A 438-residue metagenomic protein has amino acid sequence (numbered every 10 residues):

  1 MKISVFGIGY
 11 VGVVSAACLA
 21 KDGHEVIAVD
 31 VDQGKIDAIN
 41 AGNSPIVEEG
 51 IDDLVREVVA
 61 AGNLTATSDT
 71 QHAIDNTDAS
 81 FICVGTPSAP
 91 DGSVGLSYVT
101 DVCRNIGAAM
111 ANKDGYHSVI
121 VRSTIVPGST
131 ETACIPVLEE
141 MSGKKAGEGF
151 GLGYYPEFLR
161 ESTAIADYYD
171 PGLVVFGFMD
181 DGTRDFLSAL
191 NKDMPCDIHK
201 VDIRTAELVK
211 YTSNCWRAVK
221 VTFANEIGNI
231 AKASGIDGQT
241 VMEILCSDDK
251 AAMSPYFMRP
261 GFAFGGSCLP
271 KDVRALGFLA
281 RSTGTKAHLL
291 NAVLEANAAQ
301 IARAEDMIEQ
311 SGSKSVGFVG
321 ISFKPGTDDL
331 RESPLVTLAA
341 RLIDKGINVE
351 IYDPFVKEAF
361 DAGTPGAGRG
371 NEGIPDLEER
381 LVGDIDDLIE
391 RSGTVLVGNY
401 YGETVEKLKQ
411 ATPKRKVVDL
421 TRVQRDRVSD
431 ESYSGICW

Functional and structural regions predicted by a protein language model:
M1-W438: Structural/interface elements that position substrates and couple domains in central-metabolism enzymes
